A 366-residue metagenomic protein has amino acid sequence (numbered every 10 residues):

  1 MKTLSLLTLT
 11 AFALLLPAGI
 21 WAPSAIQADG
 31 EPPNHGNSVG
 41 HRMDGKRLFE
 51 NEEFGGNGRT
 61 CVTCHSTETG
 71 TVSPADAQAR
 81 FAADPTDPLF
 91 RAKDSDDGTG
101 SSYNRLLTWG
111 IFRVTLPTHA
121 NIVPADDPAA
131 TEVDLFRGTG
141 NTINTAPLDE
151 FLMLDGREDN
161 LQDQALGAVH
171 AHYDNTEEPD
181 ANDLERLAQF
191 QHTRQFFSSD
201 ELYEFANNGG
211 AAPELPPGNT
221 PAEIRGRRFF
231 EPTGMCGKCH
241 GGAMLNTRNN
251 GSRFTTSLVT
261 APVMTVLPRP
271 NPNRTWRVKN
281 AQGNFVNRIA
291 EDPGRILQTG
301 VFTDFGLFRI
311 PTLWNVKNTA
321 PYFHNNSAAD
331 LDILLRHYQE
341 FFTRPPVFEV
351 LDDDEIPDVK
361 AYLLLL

Functional and structural regions predicted by a protein language model:
M1-L9: Bacterial N-terminal signal peptides that target proteins for export
T8-A18: Bacterial N-terminal signal peptides
W21-L366: Periplasmic c-type cytochrome electron-transfer domains
